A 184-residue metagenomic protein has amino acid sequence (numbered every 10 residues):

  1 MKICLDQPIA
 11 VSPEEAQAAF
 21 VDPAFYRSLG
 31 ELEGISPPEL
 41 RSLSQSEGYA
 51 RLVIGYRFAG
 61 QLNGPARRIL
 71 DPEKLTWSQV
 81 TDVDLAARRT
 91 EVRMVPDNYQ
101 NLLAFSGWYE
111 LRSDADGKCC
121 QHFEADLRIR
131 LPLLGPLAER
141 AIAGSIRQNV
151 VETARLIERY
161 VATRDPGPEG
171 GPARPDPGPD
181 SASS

Functional and structural regions predicted by a protein language model:
M1-P65: Hydrophobic ligand-binding cavity/cleft-lining segments
A16-F20, F123, I157: Hydrophobic pocket/interface hotspot
Y26-I35, I69-K74, N98-L103: Short, solvent-exposed secondary-structure boundary motifs
A50-V53, W77, D82, E91-G144: Beta-strand/loop substructures that line and gate deep hydrophobic ligand-binding cavities in soluble
A59-A86: Helix-adjacent hinge/juxtasegments
V83, G135-G170: A conserved amphipathic terminal alpha-helix motif
T163-S184: Charge-rich (especially acidic), low-complexity segments
